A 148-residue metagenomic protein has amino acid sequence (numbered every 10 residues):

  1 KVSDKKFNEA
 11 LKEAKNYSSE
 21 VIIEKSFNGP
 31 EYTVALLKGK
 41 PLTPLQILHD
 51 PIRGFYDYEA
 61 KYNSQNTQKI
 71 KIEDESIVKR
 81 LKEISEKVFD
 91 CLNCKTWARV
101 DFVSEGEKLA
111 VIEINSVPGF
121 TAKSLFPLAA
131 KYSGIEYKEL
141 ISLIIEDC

Functional and structural regions predicted by a protein language model:
D4-R80, L109-A110: Phosphate-binding site of ATP-dependent enzymes
A10, S85, F126: Aromatic/hydrophobic pocket-lining residues that form π-stacking "cages" and hydrophobic walls in ligand
K25, V34, F89-A122, A130: Conserved metal-phosphate-binding beta-hairpin within the catalytic cores of diverse ATP-dependent phosphoryl-transfer
P30, F120, I135: Gly/Ser/Thr-rich helix-start
P30-E31, E105-G106, E146-D147: Short secondary-structure capping/turn micro-motifs that flank functional sites
Q46-A98, A129-C148: Active-site "cap" helix and flanking loop/linker of ATP-utilizing ligase/carboxylase catalytic domains
